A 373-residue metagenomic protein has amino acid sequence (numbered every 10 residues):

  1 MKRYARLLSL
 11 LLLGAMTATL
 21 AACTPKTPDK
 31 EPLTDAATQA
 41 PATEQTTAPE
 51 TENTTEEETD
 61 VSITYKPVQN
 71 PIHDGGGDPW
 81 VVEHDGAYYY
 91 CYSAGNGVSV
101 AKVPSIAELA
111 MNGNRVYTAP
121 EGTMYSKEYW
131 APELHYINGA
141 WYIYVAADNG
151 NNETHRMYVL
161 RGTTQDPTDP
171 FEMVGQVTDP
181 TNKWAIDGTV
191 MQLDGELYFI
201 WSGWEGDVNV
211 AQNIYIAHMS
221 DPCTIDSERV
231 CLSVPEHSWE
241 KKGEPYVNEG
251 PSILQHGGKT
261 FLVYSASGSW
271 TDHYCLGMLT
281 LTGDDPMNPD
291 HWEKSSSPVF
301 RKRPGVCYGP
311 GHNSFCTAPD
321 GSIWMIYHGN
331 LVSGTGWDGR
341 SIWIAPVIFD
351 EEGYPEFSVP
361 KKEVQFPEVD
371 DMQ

Functional and structural regions predicted by a protein language model:
R3-K26: Sec-dependent N-terminal signal peptides of Gram-positive bacterial secreted proteins and lipoproteins
C23-P28, L33, A37-A40, E44 (+1 more regions): Carbohydrate-active catalytic/glycan-binding domains of CAZyme proteins, especially the secreted or lumenal ectodomains
